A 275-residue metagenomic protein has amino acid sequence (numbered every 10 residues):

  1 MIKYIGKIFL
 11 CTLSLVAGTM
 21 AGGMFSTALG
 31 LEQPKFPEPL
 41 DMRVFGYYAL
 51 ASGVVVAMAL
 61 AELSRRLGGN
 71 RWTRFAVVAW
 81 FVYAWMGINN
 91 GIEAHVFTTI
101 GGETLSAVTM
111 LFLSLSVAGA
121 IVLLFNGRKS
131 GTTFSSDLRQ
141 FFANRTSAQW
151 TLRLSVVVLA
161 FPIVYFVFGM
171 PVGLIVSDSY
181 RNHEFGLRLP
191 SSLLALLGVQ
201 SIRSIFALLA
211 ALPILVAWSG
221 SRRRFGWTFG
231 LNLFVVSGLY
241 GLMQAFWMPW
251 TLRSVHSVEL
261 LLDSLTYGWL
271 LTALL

Functional and structural regions predicted by a protein language model:
M1-L275: Juxtamembrane/disordered regions of integral membrane proteins
